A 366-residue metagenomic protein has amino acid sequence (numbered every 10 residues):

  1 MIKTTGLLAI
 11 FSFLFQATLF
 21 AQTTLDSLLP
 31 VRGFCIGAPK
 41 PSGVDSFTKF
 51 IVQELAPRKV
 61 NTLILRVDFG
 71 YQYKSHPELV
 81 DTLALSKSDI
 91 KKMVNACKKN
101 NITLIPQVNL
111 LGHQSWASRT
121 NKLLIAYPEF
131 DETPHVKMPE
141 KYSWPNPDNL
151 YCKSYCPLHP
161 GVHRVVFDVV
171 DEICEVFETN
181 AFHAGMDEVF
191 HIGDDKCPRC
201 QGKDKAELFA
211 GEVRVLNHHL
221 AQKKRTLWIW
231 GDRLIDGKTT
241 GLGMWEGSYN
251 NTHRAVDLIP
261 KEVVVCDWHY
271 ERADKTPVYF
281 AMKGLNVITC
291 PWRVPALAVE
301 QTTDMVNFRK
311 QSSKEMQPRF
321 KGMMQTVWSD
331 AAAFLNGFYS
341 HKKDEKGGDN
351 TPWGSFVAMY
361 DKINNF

Functional and structural regions predicted by a protein language model:
M1-T23: Bacterial Sec-dependent N-terminal signal peptides
G6, L19, Y71, L110-G112 (+1 more regions): Intrinsically disordered, low-complexity segments enriched in glycine/proline and serine/threonine
I10, K40-P41, Y270: Short beta->alpha junction loops/turns
Q22-Q53, P57-R58, T62, T133-K137 (+4 more regions): N-terminal hydrophobic targeting/anchoring segments and the immediately downstream early-domain regions of hydrolases
C35-S248, A255-D257, V263: Aromatic-lined carbohydrate-binding surfaces of glycoside hydrolases
V176, H191, P198-V357: Catalytic-core regions of glycoside hydrolase
